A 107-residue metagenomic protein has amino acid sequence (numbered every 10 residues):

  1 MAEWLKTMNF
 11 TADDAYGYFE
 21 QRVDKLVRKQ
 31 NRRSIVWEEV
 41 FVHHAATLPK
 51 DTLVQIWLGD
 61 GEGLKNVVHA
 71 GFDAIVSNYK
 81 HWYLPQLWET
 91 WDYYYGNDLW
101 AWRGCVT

Functional and structural regions predicted by a protein language model:
M1-T52, W57-N66, A70-G71: Active-site neighborhood of glycoside hydrolase catalytic domains
F41-K50, Q55-T107: Conserved alpha/beta catalytic core and glycan-binding cleft of carbohydrate-active enzymes
